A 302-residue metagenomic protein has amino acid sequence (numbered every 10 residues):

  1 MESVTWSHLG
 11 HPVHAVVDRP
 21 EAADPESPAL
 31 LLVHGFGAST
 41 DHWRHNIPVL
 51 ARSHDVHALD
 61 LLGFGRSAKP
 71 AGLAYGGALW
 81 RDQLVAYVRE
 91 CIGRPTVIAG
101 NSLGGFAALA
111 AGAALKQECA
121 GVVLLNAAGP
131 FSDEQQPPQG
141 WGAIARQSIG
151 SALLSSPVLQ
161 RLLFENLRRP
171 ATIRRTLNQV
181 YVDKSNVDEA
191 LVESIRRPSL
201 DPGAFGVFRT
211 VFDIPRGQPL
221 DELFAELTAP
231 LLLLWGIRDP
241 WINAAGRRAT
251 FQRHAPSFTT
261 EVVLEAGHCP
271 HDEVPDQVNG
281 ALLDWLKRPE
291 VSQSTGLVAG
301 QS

Functional and structural regions predicted by a protein language model:
W6-H11, V16-A22, R44, H57-A99 (+3 more regions): Active-site loop/oxyanion-hole signature of alpha/beta-hydrolase fold enzymes
V13, V158-A229: Conserved alpha/beta-hydrolase catalytic His-Asp/Glu region
S27-G35: Short beta-strand element of the alpha/beta-hydrolase
G35-H45, V56: Serine-hydrolase catalytic-loop signature spanning alpha/beta hydrolases and amidase-signature enzymes
G105-K116, V122: Short glycine-enriched nucleophile-adjacent loop and the immediately C-terminal alpha-helix near the catalytic center
A113, V122-Q160: Flexible "cap/lid" loop of the alpha/beta hydrolase fold
E226-A266: Conserved loop-alpha-helix segment in the C-terminal half of the alpha/beta-hydrolase fold that carries the catalytic
P256-S302: Catalytic active-site module of serine/aspartate enzymes centered on a nucleophile-bearing elbow/loop
